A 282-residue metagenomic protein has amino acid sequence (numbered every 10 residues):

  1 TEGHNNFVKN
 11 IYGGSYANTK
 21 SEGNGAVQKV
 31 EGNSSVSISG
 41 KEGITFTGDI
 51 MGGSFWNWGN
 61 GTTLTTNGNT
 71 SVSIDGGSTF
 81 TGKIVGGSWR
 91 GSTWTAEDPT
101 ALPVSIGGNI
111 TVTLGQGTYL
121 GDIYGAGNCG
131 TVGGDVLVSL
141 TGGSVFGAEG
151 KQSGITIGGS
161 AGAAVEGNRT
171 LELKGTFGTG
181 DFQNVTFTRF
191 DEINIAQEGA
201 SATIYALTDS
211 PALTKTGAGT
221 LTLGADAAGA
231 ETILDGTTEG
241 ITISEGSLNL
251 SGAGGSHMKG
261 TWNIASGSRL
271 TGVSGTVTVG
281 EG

Functional and structural regions predicted by a protein language model:
T1-V27, E31-T63, N67-G282: Beta-strand-rich extracellular passenger or scaffold domains
